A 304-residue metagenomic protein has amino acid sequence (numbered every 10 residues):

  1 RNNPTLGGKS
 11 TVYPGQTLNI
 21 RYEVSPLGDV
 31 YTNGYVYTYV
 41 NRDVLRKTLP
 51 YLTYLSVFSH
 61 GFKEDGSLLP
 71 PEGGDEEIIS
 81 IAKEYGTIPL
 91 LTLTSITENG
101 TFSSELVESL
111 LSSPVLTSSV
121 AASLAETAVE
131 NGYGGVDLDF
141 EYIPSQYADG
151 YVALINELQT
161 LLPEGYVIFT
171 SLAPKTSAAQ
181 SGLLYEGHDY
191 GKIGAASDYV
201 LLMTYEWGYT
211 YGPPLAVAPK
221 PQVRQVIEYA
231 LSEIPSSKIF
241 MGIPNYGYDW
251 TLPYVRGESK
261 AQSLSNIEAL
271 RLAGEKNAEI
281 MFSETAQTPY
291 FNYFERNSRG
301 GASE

Functional and structural regions predicted by a protein language model:
N2-D29: Extracellular LysM carbohydrate-binding repeats and other cell-envelope/extracellular binding modules
T17, Y37-Y39, H60, T94-I96 (+4 more regions): Active-site beta-loop-alpha junctions enriched in small/polar residues
E23-V120: Glycan-recognition patch characteristic of GH18 chitinases/ENGases and related GlcNAc/peptidoglycan-binding proteins
T32-G34, T53-V57, T87-L93, V136-L138 (+3 more regions): Hydrophobic faces of well-ordered beta-strands that scaffold small-molecule active sites in alpha/beta enzyme cores
L45, E64-P70, L106-P114, F140-A148 (+2 more regions): Second-shell loop/turn segments in exported
S56-S59, S119-G150, Y199-P213: Active-site groove signature of glycoside hydrolases
E64-G74, Y147-K276: Substrate-binding surface in catalytic domains of secreted glycosidases
S95-V107, G247-E304: Glycan-binding loop/region signatures in secreted carbohydrate-active enzymes
